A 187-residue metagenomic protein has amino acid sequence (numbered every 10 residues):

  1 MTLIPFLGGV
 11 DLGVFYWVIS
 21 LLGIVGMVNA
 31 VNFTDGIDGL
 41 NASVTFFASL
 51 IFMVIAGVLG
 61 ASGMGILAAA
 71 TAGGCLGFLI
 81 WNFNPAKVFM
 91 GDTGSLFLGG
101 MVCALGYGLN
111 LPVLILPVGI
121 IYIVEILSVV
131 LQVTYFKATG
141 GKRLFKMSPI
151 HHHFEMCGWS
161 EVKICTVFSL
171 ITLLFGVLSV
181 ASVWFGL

Functional and structural regions predicted by a protein language model:
M1-G9, L187: Membrane-interface helix termini and inter-helical loops of multi-pass transporters
F15-A30, I37-L187: Alpha-helical transmembrane segments
